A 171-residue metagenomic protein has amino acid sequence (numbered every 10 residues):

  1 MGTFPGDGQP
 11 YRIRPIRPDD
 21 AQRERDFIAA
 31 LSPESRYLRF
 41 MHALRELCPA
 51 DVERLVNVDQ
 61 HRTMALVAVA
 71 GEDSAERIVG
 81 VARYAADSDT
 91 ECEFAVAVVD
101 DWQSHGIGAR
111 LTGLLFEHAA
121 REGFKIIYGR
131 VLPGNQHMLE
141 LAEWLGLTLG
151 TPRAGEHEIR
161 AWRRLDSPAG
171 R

Functional and structural regions predicted by a protein language model:
M1-R171: Long, contiguous binding/interaction regions
